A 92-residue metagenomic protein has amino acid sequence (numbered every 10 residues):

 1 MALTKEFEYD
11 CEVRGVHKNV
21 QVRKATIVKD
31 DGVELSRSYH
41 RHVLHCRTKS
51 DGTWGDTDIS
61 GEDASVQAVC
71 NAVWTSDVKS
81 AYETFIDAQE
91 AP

Functional and structural regions predicted by a protein language model:
M1-R37: Short, charged/polar N-terminal "headpieces" of proteins
L35-S36, R41-P92: Acidic, low-complexity intrinsically disordered segments
